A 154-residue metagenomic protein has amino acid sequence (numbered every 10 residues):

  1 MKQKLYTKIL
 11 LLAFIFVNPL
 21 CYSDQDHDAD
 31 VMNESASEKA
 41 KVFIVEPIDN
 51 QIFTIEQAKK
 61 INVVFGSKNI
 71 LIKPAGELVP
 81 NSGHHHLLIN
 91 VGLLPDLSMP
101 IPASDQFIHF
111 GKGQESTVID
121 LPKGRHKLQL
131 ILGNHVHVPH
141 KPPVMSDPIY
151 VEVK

Functional and structural regions predicted by a protein language model:
M1-L10: Bacterial N-terminal signal peptides that target proteins for export
I9-N18: Bacterial N-terminal signal peptides
D26-A58: Short, compositionally biased P/S/T/A/G/V-rich stretches that sit at domain boundaries
G66-E77: Short amphipathic, basic-aromatic surface patches that mediate peripheral association with negatively charged
E77-H85, M145: Short coil-to-beta strand junction motifs in C2/discoidin
L94-D96, G133-K141: Short acidic/polar inter-strand loop motif in beta-rich domains
I101-V136: Short, solvent-exposed, Trp/other aromatic-anchored flexible loops in extracytoplasmic proteins
K141-K154: Short beta-strand elements
